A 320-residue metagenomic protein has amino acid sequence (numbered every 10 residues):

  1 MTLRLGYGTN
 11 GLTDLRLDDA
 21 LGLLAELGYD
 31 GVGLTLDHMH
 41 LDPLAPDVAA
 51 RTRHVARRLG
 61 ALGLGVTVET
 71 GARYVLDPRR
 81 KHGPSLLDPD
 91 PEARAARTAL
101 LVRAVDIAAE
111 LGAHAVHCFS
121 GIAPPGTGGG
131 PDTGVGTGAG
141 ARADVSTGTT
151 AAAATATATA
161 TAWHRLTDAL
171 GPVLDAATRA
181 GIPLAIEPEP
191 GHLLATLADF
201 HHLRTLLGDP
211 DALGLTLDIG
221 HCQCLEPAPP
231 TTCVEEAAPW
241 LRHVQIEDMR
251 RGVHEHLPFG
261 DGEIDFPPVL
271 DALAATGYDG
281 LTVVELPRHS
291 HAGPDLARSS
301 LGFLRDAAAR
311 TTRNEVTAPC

Functional and structural regions predicted by a protein language model:
M1-G6, T13-D30, G60, D106 (+7 more regions): Histidine-acidic metal/acid-base catalytic patches
G11-T13, L36-H38, A72-Y74, S120-P124 (+4 more regions): Active-site-proximal loop/turn and secondary-structure-junction residues that shape catalytic pockets, frequently
D18-D19, V75-G214, T317-P319: Active-site acidic/histidine proton-transfer and metal-coordination neighborhood in alpha/beta enzyme cores
G33-T35, T67-G71, C118, P239-M249: Non-cysteine beta-strand/loop elements that form the S-adenosyl-L-methionine
T35-A56, S120-G126: Glycine-rich, proline-tolerant flexible connector loops at the mouths of alpha/beta enzymes
M39-P43, S85-L87, P124-G129, Q223-L225 (+1 more regions): A short acidic, helix-capping loop that chelates divalent metal ions and anchors anionic groups
A45-T52, L87-R94, A156-W163, L193 (+3 more regions): Flexible, glycine- and charge-enriched loops at secondary-structure boundaries
L59-V75: Glycine-rich, aromatic-flanked loop segments that form ligand/cofactor-binding clefts across common enzyme folds
